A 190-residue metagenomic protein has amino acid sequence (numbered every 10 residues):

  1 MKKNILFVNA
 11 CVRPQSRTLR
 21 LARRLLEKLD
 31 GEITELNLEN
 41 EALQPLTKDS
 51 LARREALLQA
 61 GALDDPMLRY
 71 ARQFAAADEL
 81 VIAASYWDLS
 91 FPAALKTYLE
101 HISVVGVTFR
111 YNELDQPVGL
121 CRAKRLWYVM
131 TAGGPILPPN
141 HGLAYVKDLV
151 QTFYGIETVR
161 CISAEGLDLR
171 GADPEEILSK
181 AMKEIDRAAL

Functional and structural regions predicted by a protein language model:
M1-A84, L89-E100, V104, K183-L190: N-terminal beta1-alpha1-beta2 submodule of the flavodoxin-like/Rossmannoid cofactor-binding fold
K3-N4, E32, K124-L126, T158: Residues at the starts of beta-strands that form the adenosine-phosphate
C11-Q15, G133-L137, L167-L169: Short histidine/acidic/glycine/proline-rich micro-motifs that form metal- and phosphate-coordinating active-site loops
L36, V129, I162: Hydrophobic residues at beta-strand termini and immediately following loops that shape nucleotide-binding pockets
L99-I102, G106, M130, Y154: Short, well-ordered alpha-helical segments in soluble proteins
V104-L114: Conserved nucleotide-sugar donor-interacting segment of glycosyltransferase catalytic cores, predominantly GT-B
N112-Y154: Short, glycine-/small-residue-rich phosphate/pyrophosphate-handling segment
L137-P138, Y145-L190: Glycine-rich phosphate/pyrophosphate-binding loop and the adjoining helix
